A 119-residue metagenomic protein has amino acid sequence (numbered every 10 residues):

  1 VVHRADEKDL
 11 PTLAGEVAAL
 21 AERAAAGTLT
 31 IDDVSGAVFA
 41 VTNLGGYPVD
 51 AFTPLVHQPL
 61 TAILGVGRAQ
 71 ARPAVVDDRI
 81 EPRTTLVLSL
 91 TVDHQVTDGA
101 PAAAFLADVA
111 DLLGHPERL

Functional and structural regions predicted by a protein language model:
V1-L119: C-terminal catalytic/motor cores of large multi-domain enzyme assemblies
